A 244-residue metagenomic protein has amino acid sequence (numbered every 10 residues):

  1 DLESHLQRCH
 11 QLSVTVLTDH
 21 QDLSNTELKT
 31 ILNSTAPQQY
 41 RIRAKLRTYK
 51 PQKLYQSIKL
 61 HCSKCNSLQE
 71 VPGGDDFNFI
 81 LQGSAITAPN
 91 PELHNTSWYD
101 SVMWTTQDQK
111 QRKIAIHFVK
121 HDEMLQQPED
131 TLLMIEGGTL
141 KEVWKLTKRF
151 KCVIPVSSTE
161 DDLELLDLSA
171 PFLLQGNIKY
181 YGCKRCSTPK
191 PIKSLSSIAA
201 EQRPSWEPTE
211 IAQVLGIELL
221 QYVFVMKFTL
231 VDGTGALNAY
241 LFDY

Functional and structural regions predicted by a protein language model:
D1-Y222, M226: OB-fold nucleic-acid-binding modules
D232-T234: Acidic/polar residues in short coil/turn loops that connect beta-strands within repeat-based beta-sheet scaffolds
Y240-Y244: A beta-strand/beta-hairpin structural motif
